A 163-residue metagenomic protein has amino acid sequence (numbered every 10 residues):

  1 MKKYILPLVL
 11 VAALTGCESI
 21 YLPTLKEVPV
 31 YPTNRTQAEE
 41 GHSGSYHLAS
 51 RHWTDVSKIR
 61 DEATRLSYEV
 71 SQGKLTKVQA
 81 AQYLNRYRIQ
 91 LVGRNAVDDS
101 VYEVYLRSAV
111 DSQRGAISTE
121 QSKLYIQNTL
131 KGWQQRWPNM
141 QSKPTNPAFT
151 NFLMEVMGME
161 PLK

Functional and structural regions predicted by a protein language model:
M1-E18: Sec-dependent bacterial lipoprotein signal peptides
Y4, Y21-P23, D111: Non-catalytic interaction surface on structured domains
I5-V9, V30, Q82, L124: Intrinsically disordered, low-complexity segments enriched in glycine/proline and serine/threonine
T15-Q37: Bacterial Sec signal peptide processing site at the extreme N-terminus
T24, T36-K77, A81: Post-signal-peptide N-terminal segment of Sec-exported extracytoplasmic proteins
R60, T64-L153: Mature extracellular/secreted ectodomains of secretory-pathway proteins
E160-K163: Short, solvent-exposed mixed-charge patches
